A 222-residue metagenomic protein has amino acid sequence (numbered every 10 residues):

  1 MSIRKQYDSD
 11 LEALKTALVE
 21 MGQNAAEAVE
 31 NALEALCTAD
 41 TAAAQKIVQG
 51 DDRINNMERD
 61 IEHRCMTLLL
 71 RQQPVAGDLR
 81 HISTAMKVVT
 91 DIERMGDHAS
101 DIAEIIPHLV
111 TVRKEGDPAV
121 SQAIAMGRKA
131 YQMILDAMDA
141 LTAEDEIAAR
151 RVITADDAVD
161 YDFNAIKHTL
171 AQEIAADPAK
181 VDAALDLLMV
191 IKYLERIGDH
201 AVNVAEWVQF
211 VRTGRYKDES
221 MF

Functional and structural regions predicted by a protein language model:
M1-F222: Cytosolic, long alpha-helical scaffolding segments
